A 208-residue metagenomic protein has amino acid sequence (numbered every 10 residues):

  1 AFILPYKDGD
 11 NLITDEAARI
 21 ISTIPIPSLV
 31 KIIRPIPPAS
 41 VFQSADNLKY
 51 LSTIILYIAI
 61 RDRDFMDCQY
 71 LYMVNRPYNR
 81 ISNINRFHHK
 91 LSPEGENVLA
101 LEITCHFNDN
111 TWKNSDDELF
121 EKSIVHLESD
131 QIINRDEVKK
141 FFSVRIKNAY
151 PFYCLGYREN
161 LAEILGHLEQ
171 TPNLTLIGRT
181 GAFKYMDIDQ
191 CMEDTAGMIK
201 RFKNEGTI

Functional and structural regions predicted by a protein language model:
A1-D117, K122-Q131, V144, A162-Q170: Mid-domain catalytic core of redox enzymes that form a hydrophobic substrate pocket/lid adjacent to a catalytic redox
F120-I208: C-terminal catalytic lobe of FAD-dependent flavoproteins
